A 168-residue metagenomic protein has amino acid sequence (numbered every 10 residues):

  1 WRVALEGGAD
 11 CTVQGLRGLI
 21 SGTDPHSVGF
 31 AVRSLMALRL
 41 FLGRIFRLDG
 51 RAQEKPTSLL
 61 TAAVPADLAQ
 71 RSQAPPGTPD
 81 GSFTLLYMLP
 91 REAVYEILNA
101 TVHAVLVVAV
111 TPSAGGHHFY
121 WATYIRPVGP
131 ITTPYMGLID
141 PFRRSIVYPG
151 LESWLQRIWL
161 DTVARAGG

Functional and structural regions predicted by a protein language model:
W1-S72: Hydrophobic ligand-binding cavity/cleft-lining segments
R2, E92, G116-Y120: Intrinsic-disorder/low-complexity, polar/charged segments enriched in Ser/Thr/Lys/Arg/Asp/Glu/Gln
D10, V102, V128: Short, acidic Gly/Pro/Ser/Thr-rich loop/turn segments
Q70-S113: Hydrophobic-ligand binding "helix-grip"
A109-I131: Short acidic, glycine/tyrosine-flanked loop/strand segments centered on an H-E-D-like triad
I125-I146: A short acidic/glycine-rich loop-to-helix N-cap element
L155-G168: Short, highly charged C-terminal tails/helix-capping segments
